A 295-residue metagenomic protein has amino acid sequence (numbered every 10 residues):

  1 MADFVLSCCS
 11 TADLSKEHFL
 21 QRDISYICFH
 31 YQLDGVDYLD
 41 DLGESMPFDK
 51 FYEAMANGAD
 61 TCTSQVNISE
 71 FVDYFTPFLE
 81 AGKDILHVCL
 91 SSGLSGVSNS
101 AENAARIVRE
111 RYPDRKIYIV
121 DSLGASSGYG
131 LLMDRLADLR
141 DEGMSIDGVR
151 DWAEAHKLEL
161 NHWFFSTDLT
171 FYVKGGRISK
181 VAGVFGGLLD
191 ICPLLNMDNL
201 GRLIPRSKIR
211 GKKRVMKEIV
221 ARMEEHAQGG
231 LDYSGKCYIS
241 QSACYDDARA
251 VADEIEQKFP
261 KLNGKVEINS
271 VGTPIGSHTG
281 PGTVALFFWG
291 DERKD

Functional and structural regions predicted by a protein language model:
D3, T11-F19, I24-H30, G35 (+4 more regions): Mixed-charge interfacial surface used for oligomerization/domain docking and macromolecular partner engagement
D3-V5, L79: A general secondary-structure boundary signal
V5-Q65, E70: N-terminal glycine-rich anion-binding loop in soluble enzyme alpha/beta folds
C8, C89, Q241: Short beta-strand/turn micro-motifs composed of small residues that flank or help shape donor/cofactor-binding pockets
A56-S92, N99, N103, R150: Glycine-rich phosphate- or other oxyanion-binding loops that anchor nucleotides, phosphorylated ligands
C89, Y118-I119: A glycine-rich beta-strand to alpha-helix segment that forms a phosphate/ribose-binding loop at ligand/cofactor sites
